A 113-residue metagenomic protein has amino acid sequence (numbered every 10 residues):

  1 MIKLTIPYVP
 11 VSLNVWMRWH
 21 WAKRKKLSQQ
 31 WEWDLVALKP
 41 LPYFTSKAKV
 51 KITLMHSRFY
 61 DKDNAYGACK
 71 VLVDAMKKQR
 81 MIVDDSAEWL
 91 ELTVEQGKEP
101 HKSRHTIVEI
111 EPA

Functional and structural regions predicted by a protein language model:
M1-A113: Catalytic phosphate/metal-binding cores of nucleic-acid and nucleotide-processing enzymes, i.e., regions that mediate
